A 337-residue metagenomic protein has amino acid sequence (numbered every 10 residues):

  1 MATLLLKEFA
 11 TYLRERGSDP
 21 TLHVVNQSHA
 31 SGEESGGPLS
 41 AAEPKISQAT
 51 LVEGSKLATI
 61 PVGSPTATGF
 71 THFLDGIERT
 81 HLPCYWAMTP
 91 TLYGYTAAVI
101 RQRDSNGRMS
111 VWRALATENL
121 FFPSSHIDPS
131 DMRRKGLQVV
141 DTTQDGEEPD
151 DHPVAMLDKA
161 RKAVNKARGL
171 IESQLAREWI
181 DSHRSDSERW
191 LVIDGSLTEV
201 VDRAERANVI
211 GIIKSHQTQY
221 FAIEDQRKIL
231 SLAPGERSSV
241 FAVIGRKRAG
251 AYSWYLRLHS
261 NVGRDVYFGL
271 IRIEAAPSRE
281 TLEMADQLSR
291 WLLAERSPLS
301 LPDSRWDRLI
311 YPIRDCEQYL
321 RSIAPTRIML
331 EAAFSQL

Functional and structural regions predicted by a protein language model:
A2-P65, G69, P83-W86, R108-L337: Long, contiguous domain-sized segments
H72-L74: Short hydrophobic beta-strand that contains or immediately precedes a catalytic carboxylate
G76-L82: Short acidic, Gly/Ser-rich segments with clustered Asp/Glu that frequently serve as metal-coordination loops in enzyme
T89-P90: Solvent-exposed N-terminal domain segments of exported/luminal and surface proteins
Y93-T117: Charge-dense polyanion-binding interfaces
